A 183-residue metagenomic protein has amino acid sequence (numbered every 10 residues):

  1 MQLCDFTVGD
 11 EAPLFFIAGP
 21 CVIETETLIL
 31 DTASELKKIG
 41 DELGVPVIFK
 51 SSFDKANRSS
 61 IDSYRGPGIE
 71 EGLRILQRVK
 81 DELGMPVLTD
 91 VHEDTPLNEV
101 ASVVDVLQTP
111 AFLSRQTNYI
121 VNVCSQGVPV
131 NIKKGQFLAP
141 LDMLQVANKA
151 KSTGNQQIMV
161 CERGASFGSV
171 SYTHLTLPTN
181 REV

Functional and structural regions predicted by a protein language model:
M1-F16: N-terminal amphipathic alpha-helix/helix-capping segment at the start of soluble metabolic enzymes
E11-L14, L43-V47, L83-M85, V103-D105 (+2 more regions): Short, well-ordered coil/turn segments that N-cap beta-strands
F16-A18, V47-S51, V87-T89, L107-T109 (+2 more regions): Hydrophobic faces of well-ordered beta-strands that scaffold small-molecule active sites in alpha/beta enzyme cores
C21, S52-A56, H92-D94, F112 (+2 more regions): Active-site beta-loop-alpha junctions enriched in small/polar residues
I23-E35, P67-E71: Glycine-rich anion/phosphate-binding loops
F49, T173-T179: Conserved small/polar residues in nucleotide/adenosyl-binding loops
S51-Q108, R115-Y119: N-terminal active-site wall of soluble small-molecule enzyme domains
L113-Y172: Conserved anion-binding
